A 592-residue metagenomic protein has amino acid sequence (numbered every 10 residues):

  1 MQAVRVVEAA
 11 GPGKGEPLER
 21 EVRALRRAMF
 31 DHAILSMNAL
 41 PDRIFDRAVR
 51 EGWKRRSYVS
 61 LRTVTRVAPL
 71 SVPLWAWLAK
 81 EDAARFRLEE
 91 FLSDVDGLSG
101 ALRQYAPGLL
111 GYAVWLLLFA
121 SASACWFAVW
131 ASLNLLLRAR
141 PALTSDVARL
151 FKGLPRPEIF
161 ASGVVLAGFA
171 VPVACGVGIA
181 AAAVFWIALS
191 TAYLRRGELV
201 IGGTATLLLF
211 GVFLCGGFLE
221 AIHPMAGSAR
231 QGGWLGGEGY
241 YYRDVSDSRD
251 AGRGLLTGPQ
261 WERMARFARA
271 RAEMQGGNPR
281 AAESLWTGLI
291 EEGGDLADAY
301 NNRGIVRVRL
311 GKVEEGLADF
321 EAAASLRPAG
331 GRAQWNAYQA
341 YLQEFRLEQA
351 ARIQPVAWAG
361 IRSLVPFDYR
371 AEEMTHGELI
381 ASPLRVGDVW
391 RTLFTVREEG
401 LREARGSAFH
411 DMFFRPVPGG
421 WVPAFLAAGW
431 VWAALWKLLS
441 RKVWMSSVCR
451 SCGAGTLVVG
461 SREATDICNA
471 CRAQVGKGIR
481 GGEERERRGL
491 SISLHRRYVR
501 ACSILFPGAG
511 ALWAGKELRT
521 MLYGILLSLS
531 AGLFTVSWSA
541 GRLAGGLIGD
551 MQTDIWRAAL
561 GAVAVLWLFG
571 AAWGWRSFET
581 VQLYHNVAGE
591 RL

Functional and structural regions predicted by a protein language model:
E19-A39, R47, F218-L310, E315: Membrane-interface segments at or immediately adjacent to transmembrane helices that form the boundary between
A39-D42, P73, M264, D298 (+2 more regions): Start-of-helix register in tetratricopeptide repeats
R66-V72, A79-Y105, A324-S325, G331 (+1 more regions): TPR/TPR-like (Sel1-like) alpha-helical repeat modules
L98, V396-S451, I467-R500, T520-L592: Transmembrane helix recognition focused on a "late"/terminal membrane span
R195-G202, L208-D244, W436-W444: Hydrophobic alpha-helical transmembrane segments in integral membrane proteins
